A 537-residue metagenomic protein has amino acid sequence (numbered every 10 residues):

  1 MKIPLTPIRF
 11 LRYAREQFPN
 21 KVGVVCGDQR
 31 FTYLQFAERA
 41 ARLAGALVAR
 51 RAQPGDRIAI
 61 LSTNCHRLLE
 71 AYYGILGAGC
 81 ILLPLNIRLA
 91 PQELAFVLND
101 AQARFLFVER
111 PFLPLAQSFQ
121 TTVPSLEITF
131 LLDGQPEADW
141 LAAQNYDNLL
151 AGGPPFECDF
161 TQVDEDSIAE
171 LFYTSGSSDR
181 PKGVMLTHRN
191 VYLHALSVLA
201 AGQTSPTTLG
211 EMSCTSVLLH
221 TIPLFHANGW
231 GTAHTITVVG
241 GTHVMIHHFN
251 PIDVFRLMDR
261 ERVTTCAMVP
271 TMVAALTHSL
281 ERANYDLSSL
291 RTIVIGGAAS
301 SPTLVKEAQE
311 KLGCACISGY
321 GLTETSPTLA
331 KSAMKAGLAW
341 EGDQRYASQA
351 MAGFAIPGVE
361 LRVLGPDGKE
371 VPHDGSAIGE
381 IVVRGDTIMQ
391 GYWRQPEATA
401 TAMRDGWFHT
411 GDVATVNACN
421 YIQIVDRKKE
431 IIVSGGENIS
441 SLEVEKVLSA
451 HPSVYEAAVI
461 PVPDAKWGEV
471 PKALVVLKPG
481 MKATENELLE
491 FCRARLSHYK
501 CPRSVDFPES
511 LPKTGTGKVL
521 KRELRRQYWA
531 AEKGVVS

Functional and structural regions predicted by a protein language model:
I3, N20-C65, L69-Y73, A90-A95 (+1 more regions): Conserved AMP-binding/adenylate-forming core of the ANL superfamily
P19, L131, P136, A151-Y173 (+2 more regions): Conserved pre-ATP/AMP-binding loop-to-beta segment of ANL
T32-L34, A169-S197: Conserved AMP-binding A3 loop
A49-R50, G77-N148, P479-M481: Structural core segment of the AMP-binding/adenylate-forming
L89, L106-V108, M258, C266 (+8 more regions): AMP-binding/adenylate-forming catalytic core of the ANL superfamily
Y192-V217, F225-T264, S279: Conserved AMP-binding/adenylation subdomain of ANL enzymes
V238, R260-M268, H278-A347, E360 (+2 more regions): Gly/Ser/Thr-rich phosphate-binding loop
G358-V382, V416-C419, M481-E485, L520: Conserved beta-loop-beta connector loops within the AMP-binding
